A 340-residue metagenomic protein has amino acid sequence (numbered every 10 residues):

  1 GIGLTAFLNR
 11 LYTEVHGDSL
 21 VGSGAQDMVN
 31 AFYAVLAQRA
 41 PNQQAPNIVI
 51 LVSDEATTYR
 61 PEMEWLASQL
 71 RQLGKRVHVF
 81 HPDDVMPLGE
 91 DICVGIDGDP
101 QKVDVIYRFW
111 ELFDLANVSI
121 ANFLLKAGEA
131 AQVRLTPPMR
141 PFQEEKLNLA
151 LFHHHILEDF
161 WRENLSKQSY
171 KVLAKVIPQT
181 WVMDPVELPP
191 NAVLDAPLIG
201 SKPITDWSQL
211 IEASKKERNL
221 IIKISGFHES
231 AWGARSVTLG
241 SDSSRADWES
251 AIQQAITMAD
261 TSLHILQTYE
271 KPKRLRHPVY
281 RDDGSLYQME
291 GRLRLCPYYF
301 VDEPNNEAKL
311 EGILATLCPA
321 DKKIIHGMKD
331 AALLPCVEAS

Functional and structural regions predicted by a protein language model:
G1-A339: Domain-scale recognition of functional cores that engage charged ligands
